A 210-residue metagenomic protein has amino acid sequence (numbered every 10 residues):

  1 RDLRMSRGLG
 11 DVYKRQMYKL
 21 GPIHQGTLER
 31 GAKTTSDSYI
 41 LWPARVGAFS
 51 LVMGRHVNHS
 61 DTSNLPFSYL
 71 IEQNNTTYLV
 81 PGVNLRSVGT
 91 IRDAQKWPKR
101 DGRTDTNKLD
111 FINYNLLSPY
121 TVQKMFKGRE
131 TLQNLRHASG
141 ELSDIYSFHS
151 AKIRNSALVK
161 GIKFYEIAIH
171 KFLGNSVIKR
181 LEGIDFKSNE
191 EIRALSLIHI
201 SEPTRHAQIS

Functional and structural regions predicted by a protein language model:
R1, R7-D11, P22, L28 (+7 more regions): Hydrophobic face of beta-strands forming the core of extended beta-sheets/solenoids, especially the left-handed
D2-L9, Y13, I198-I209: Single conserved hydrophobic/aromatic residue that forms the stacking wall/gate of nucleotide- or nucleobase-binding
L3, S143-L158: Well-ordered, non-transmembrane segments within structured domains
G10-Q25, Q73, P81-R86: Short, flexible helix-coil linker/hinge segments at the edges of structured domains or between repeats
H56-H59, T76: Short loop/turn segments at secondary-structure transitions that flank enzyme active sites
L70-H149: Charged, amphipathic alpha-helical linkers/stalks
L158, K171-A194, S210: Intrinsically disordered, low-complexity serine/proline/glycine/threonine-rich regulatory regions
